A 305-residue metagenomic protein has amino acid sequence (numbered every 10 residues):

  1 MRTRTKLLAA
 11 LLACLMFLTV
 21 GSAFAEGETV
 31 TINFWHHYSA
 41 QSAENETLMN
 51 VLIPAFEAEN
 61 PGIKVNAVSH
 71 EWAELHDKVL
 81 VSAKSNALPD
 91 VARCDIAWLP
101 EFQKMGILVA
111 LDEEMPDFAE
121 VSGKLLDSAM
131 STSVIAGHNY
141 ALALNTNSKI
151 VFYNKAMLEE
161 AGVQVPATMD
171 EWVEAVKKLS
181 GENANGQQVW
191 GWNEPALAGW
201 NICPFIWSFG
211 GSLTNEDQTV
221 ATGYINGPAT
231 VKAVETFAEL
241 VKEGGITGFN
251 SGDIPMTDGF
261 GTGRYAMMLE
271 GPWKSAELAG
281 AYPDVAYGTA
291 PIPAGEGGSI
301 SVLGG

Functional and structural regions predicted by a protein language model:
L8, S22-I107, M115-G123, V165 (+4 more regions): Conserved N-terminal structural module of periplasmic/extracytoplasmic solute-binding proteins
A10-T19: Bacterial N-terminal signal peptides
F24-F34, E57-I63, V134-H138, E159 (+1 more regions): Immediate post-signal peptide segment of exported/extracytoplasmic ligand-binding proteins
P54, A58-K64, E160-A161, V231 (+3 more regions): Extracytoplasmic/periplasmic substrate-recognition and gating elements
H76-A87, M105, M157-L158, K177-G181 (+1 more regions): Short helices/loops that flank or line small-molecule/ion binding pockets
I96-I150, Q164, V173, C203-F205 (+2 more regions): Hinge/lid segment of periplasmic solute-binding proteins
I135-L144, K149, V173-T222, Y265: Extracytoplasmic/periplasmic solute-binding protein
E174-S180, T219-F249: Glycine-centered hinge/linker elements that transmit conformational signals in sensory and ligand-binding systems
